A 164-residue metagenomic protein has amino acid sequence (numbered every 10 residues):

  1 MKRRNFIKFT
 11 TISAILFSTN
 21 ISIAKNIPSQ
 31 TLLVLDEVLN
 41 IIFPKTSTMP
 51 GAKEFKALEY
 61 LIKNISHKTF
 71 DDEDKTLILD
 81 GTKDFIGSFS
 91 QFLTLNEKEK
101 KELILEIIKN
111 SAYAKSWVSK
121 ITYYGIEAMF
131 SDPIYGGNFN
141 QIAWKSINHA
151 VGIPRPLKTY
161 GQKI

Functional and structural regions predicted by a protein language model:
R4-A24: N-terminal export signals
T11, L39-F43, S66: Short amphipathic alpha-helical segments enriched in leucine
S22-F55: Immediate post-signal-peptide N-terminus of mature secreted/exported proteins
E37, M49, K56-I164: Mature-region segments of soluble proteins
